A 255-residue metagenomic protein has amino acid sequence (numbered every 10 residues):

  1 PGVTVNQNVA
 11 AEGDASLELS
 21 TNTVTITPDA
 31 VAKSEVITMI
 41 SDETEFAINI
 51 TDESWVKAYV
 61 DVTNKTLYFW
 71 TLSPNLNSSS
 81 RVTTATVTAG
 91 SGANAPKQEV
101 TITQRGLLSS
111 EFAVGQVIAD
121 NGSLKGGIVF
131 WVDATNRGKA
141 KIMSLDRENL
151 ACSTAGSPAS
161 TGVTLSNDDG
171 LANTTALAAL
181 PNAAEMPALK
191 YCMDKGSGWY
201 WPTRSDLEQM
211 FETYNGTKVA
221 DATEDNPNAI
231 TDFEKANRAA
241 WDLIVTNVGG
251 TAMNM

Functional and structural regions predicted by a protein language model:
P1, S79-S91: A short beta-strand micro-motif common to beta-rich folds, especially ectodomain repeats
G2-A11, N94-L108: C-terminal edge beta-strand
D14-L19, V36-W70: Surface-exposed binding patches on compact interaction domains or structured appendages
V24-V31: Short, solvent-exposed loop/linker segments at the N-terminal edge of repeated beta-sheet extracellular domains
I37-M39, V56, A85, I102 (+1 more regions): Extracellular/surface recognition and adhesion modules
T66-V82: Extracellular/luminal low-complexity segments enriched in Ser/Thr/Pro
G106-W199: Extracellular adhesion/carbohydrate-recognition regions
P181, E185-W199, R204-M255: An exposed tryptophan-centered "aromatic clamp" motif
